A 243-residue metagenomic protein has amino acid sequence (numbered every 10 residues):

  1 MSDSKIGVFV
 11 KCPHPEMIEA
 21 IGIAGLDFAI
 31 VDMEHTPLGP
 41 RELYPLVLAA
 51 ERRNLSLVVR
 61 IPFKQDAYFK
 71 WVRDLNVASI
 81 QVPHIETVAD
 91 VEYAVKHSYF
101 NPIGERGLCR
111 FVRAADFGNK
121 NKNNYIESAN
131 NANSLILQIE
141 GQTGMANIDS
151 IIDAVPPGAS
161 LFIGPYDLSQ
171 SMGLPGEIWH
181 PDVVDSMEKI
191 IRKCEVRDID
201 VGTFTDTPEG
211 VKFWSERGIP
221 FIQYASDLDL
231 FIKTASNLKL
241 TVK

Functional and structural regions predicted by a protein language model:
M1-K64, K96, D153-A159: Conserved N-terminal beta1-alpha1 strand-loop-helix module at the mouth
S2-P15, V58-R60, S134-N147, D200-D206: Active-site mouth loops of central-metabolism enzymes
E19, I23, V59, K64-A78 (+4 more regions): Catalytic cores of alpha/beta
A29-I30, V58, Q81, F162 (+2 more regions): Conserved beta-strand positions in the central sheet of alpha/beta enzyme cores
P40-D74, S98-E105, E127-N131, W179-G202 (+1 more regions): Alpha-helix-loop-beta-strand connector modules within alpha/beta enzyme cores
L46, A50, V88-G104, S215 (+1 more regions): C-terminal helical cap(s) of enzyme catalytic domains, especially alpha/beta-barrels
A67, S79-P156, P165-D167: Conserved anion-binding
S79-Y93, L161-Q170, I219-L238: Glycine-rich phosphate-binding active-site loops on the catalytic face of alpha/beta enzymes
